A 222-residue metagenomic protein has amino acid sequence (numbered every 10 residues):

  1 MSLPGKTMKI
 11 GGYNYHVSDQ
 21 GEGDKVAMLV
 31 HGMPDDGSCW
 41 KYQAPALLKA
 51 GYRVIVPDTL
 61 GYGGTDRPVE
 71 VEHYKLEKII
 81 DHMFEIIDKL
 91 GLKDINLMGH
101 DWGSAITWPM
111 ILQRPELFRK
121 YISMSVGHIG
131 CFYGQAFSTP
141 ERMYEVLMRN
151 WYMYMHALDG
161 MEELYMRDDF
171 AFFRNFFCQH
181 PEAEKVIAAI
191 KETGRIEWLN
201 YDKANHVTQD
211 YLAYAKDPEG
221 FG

Functional and structural regions predicted by a protein language model:
M1-A27, K49-Y52, L92-K93: Alpha/beta-hydrolase fold catalytic core
S2, Y13-Y15, Y62-M98, W102-G222: Flexible "cap/lid" subdomain of the alpha/beta-hydrolase fold that forms the substrate-access gate
T7-K9, D19-Q20, A44, D217-F221: Short secondary-structure boundary/capping segments
D19-D66: Conserved HGGG/HGGXW glycine-rich cap/lid loop of the alpha/beta-hydrolase fold
